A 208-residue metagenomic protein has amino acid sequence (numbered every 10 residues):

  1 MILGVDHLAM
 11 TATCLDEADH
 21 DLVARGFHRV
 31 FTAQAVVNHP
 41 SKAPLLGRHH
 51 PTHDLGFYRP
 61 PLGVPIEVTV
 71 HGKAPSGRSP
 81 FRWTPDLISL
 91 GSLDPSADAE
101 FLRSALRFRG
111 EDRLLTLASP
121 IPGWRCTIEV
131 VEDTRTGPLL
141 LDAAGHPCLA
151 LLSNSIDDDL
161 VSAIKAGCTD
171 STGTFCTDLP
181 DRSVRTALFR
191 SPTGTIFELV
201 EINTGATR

Functional and structural regions predicted by a protein language model:
M1-A33, L45-T172, P180-R208: Glyoxalase I/VOC metalloenzyme domain signal
A35-V37, T177-D178: Conserved beta-strand edge residues that scaffold enzyme active sites
